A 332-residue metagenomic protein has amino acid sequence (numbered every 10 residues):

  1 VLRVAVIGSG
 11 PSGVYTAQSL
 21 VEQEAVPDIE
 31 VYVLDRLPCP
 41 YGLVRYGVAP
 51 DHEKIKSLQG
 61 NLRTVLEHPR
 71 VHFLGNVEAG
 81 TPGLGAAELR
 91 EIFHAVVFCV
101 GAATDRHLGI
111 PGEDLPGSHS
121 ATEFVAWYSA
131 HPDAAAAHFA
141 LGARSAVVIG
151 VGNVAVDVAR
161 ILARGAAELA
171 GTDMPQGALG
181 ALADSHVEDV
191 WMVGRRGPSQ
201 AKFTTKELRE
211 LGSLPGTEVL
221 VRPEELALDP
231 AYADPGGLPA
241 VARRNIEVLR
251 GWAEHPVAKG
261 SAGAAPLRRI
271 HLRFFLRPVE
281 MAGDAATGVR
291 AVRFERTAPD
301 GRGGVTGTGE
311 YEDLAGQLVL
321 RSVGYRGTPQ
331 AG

Functional and structural regions predicted by a protein language model:
V1-G10, G142-I149: Beta1/beta-strand and adjacent pyrophosphate-binding region of the FAD-binding site in flavoprotein oxidoreductases
V4-V26, V158-L162: N-terminal Rossmann-like FAD-binding beta1-loop-alpha1 element of flavoenzymes
E24, D28-V33, R160-T308: Dinucleotide-binding/catalytic capping subdomain of oxidoreductase cores
E30, P38-A95, V241, I246-P266 (+1 more regions): N-terminal Rossmann-like dinucleotide/flavin-binding domain of flavoprotein oxidoreductases that bind FAD/FMN
R90-A95, G142, T308-Q317: Core beta-strand elements of the Rossmann-like FAD/NAD(P) dinucleotide-binding domain in flavoenzyme oxidoreductases
A95, C99-R106, G152-N153, G316-T328: Glycine-/small-residue-rich beta->alpha transition segments that form the dinucleotide
D105-D184: Glycine-rich dinucleotide-binding loop and its adjacent helix/turn
G117-A135, M281-D284, G288, D300-G332: FAD-site-proximal beta/loop scaffold in flavoenzymes
